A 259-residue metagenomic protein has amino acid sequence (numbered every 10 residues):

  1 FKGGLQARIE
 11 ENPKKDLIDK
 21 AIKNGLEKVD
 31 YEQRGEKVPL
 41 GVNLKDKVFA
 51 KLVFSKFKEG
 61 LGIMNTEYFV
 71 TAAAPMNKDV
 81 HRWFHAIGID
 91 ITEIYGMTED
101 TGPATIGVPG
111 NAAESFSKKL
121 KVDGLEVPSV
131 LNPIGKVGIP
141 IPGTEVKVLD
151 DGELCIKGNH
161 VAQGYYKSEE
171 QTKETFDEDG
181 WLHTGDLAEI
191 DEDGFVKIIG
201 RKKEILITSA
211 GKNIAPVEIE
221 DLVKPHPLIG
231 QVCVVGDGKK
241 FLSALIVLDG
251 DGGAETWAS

Functional and structural regions predicted by a protein language model:
K2-N132, G230: Gly/Ser/Thr-rich phosphate-binding loop
K14, V130, I134, E169 (+5 more regions): Amphipathic alpha-helical segments in well-structured domains
A73, A162, P216: Glycine-rich phosphate/pyrophosphate-binding beta-alpha loops
I106-G110, Q171, V247-L248: Short low-complexity, flexible loop/linker segments enriched in glycine and/or proline with clustered acidic
P140-T208, P225: Conserved ATP-binding/catalytic segment of the ANL
N213, P227-Q231, G252-S259: Conserved C-terminal helical docking segment of ANL/AMP-forming enzymes that engages the acyl-acceptor during
V217-K240: Repeat-solenoid scaffold signature
D237-A258: Conserved loop-to-beta-strand segment in the C-terminal subdomain of adenylate-forming
